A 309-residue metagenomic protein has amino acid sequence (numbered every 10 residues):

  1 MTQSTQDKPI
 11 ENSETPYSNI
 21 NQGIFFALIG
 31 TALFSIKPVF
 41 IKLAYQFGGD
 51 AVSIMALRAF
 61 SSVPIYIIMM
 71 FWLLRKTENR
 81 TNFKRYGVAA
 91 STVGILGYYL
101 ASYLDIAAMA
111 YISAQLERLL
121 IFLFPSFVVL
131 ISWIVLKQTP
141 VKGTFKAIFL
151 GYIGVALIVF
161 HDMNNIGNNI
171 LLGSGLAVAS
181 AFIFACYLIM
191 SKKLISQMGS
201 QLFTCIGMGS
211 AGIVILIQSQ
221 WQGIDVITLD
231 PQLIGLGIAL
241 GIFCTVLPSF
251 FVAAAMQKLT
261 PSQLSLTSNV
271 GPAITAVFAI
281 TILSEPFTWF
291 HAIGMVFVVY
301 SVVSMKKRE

Functional and structural regions predicted by a protein language model:
T2-L57, I95, I166-K193, A211-I213 (+1 more regions): Glycine-/small-residue-enriched transmembrane alpha-helix faces in small-molecule transporters and effluxers
N21-F25, V52-W72, V88-T92, G143-I153 (+3 more regions): Hydrophobic alpha-helical transmembrane segments of multi-pass integral membrane proteins, especially transporters
T31, L57, L116-L123, M190-I213 (+2 more regions): Helix-helix packing/entry segments at the starts of transmembrane helices
L33, P38, M70-Q115, L157 (+1 more regions): Specific transmembrane alpha-helical segments of multi-pass solute transporters/efflux pumps, especially DMT/EamA
S35, V39, I95-Y99, Y103 (+6 more regions): Hydrophobic/small/kink-forming positions within alpha-helical transmembrane segments of polytopic membrane proteins
V39-F47, A51, E78, I106-A110 (+3 more regions): Membrane-interface helix termini and inter-helical loops of multi-pass transporters
S53-P64, S102-T139, T144, S180 (+1 more regions): Specific alpha-helical transmembrane segments that line the substrate/conduction pathway and gating interfaces
Y66, I131, P140-D162, I215 (+3 more regions): Hydrophobic transmembrane alpha-helices of multi-pass small-molecule transport proteins
